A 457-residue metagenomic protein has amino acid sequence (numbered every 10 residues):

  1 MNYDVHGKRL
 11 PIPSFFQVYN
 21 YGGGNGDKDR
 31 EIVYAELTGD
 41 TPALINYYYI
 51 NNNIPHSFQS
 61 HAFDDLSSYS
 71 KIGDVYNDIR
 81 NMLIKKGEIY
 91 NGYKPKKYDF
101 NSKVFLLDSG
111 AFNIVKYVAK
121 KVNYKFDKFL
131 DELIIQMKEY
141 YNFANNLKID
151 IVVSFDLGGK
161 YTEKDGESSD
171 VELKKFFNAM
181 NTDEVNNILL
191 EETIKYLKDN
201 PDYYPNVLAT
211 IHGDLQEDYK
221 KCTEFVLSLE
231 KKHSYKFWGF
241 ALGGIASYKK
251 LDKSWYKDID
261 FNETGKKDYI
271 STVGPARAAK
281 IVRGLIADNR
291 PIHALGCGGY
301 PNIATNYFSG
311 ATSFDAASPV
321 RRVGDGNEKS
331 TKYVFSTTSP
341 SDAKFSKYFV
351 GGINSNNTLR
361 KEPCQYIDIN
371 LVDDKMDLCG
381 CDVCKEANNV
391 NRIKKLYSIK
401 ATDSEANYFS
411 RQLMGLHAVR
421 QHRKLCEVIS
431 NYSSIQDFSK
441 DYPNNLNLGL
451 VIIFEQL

Functional and structural regions predicted by a protein language model:
M1-D202, V451-L457: Non-catalytic, usually N-terminal nucleic-acid engagement modules in DNA/RNA processing proteins
M1-G24, K28-D29, G159-G166, R360-L457: C-terminal extensions of enzymes
N77, N81, K128-D131, I135-K138 (+13 more regions): Polar/charged alpha-helical tracts
K96-F112, E139-S154, E184-D199, Y203-A209 (+3 more regions): Extended, compositionally biased low-complexity polar/Lys-Gly-rich tracts and adjacent boundary/linker regions are
K164-D165, V171, L215, K250 (+3 more regions): Intrinsic-disorder/low-complexity, polar/charged segments
K175-L190, C222, Q412-K424: Charged, low-complexity, helix-prone segments enriched in Lys/Glu/Asp/Gln
Y204-L378, D382: Glycine-rich phosphate/ribose-binding loops and adjacent secondary-structure elements that form binding surfaces
